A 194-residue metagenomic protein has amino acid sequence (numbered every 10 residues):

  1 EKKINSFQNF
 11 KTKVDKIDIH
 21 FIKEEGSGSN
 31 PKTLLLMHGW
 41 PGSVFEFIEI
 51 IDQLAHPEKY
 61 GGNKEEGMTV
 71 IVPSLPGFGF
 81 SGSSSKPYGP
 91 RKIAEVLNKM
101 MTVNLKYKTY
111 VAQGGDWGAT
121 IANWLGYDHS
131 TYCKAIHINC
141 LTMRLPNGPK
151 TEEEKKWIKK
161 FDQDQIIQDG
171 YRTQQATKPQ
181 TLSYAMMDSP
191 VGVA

Functional and structural regions predicted by a protein language model:
E1-D188, G192-A194: Catalytic cores of eukaryotic secretory-pathway lumenal/extracellular enzymes that build and remodel glycoconjugates
